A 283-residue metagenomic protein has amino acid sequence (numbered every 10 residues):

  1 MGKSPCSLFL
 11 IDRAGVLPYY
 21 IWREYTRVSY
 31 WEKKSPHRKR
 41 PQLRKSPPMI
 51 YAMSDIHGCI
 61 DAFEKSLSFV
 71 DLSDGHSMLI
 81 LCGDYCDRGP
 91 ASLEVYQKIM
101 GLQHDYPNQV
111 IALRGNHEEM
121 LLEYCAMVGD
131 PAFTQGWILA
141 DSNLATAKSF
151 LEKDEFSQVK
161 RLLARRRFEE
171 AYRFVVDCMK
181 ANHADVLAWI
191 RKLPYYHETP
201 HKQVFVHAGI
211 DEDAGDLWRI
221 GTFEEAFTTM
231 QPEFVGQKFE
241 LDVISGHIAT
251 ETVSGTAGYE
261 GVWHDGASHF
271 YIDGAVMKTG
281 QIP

Functional and structural regions predicted by a protein language model:
Y19-Y20, K45: Short, positively charged and aromatic/hydrophobic N-terminal segments
Y25-K98: N-terminal active-site segment of His-dependent metallophosphoesterases
A52, L79-L81, A112-L113, V204 (+2 more regions): Residue-level marker for buried hydrophobic side chains located in beta-strands that build the well-ordered beta-sheet
D55, D84, G115-N116, T146 (+2 more regions): Divalent metal-coordination and catalytic microenvironments
H57-D61, D87-P90, H117-L122, H247-G255 (+1 more regions): Active-site environment of divalent metal-dependent phosphoester hydrolases
R88-K192: Active-site neighborhood of divalent metal-dependent phosphoester bond hydrolases
Q158-Y271, A275-G280: Acidic, His/Gly-enriched loop-helix segments that form or flank divalent-metal centers in metallo-dependent hydrolases
